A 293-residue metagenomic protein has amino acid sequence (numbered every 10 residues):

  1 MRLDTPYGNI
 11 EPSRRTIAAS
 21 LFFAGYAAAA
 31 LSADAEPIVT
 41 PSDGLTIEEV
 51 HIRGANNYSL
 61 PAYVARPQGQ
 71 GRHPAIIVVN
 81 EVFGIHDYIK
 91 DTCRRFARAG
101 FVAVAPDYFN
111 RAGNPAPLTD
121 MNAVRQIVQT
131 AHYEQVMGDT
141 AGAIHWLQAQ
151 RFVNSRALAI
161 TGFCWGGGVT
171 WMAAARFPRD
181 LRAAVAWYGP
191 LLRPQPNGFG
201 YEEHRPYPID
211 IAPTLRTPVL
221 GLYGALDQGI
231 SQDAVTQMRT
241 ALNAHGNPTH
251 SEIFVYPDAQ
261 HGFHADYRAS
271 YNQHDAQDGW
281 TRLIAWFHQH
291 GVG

Functional and structural regions predicted by a protein language model:
M1-P12: N-terminal secretory signal peptides
E36-Q68: N-terminal cap/lid segment of alpha/beta-hydrolase-fold proteins
R72-E81: Short beta-strand element of the alpha/beta-hydrolase
F109-E134, G262-D266: Cap/lid segment of the alpha/beta-hydrolase catalytic domain
R125-Q150: Alpha/beta-hydrolase active-site loop
G142-I211: Primarily recognizes the serine-hydrolase "nucleophile elbow" in alpha/beta-hydrolase and SGNH/GDSL folds
L215, G221-Y223: Short beta-strand/loop motif that positions the catalytic acidic residue of the alpha/beta-hydrolase fold
P248-G293: C-terminal catalytic histidine-bearing segment of alpha/beta-hydrolase fold enzymes
